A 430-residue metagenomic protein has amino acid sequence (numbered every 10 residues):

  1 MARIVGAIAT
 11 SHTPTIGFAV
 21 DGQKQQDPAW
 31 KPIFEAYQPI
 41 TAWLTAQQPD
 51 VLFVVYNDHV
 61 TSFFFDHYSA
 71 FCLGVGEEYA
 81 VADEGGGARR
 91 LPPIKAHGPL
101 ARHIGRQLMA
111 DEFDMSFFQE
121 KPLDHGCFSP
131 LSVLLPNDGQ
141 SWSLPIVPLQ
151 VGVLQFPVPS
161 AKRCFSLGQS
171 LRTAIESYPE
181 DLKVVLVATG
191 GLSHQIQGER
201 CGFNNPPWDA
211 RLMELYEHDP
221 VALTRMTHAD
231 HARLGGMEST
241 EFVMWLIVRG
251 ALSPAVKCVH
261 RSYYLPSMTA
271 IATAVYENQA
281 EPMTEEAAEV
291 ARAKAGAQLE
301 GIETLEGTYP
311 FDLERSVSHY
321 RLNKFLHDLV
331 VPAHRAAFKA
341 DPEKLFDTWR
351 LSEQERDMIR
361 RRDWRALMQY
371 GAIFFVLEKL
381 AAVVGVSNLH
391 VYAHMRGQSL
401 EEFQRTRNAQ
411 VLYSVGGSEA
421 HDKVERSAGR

Functional and structural regions predicted by a protein language model:
M1-D50, S62-S166, S177, E199-A295: Flexible, D/E/H-enriched segments
V5, P49-L52, R335, R356: A common structural microfeature
W43, A174, L345: Short alpha-helical functional segments enriched in proximate histidine and acidic residues
D50-Y56, L149, L182-L192: Beta-strand elements within well-structured catalytic alpha/beta cores of enzymes that handle phosphate/sulfate esters
N57-H59, A174: Short HxH-centered metal-ligating active-site micro-motif
Q169-V184: Non-transmembrane, aqueous-exposed alpha-helical and coiled segments at domain scale
Q195-I196: Short, solvent-exposed loop/turn segments at secondary-structure junctions
E285-R430: Charged, low-complexity intrinsically disordered segments
